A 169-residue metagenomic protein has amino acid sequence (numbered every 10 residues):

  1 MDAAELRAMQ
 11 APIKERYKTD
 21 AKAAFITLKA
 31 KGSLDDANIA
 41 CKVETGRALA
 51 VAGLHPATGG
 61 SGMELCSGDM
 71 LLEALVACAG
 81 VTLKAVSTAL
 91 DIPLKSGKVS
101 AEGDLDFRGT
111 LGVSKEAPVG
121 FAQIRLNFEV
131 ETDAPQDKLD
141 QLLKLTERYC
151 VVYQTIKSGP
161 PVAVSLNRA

Functional and structural regions predicted by a protein language model:
M1-E73, A85-A169: Extended beta-strand/beta-hairpin segments
A74-A79: Alpha-helical metal-binding/catalytic segments enriched in His/Glu/Asp
